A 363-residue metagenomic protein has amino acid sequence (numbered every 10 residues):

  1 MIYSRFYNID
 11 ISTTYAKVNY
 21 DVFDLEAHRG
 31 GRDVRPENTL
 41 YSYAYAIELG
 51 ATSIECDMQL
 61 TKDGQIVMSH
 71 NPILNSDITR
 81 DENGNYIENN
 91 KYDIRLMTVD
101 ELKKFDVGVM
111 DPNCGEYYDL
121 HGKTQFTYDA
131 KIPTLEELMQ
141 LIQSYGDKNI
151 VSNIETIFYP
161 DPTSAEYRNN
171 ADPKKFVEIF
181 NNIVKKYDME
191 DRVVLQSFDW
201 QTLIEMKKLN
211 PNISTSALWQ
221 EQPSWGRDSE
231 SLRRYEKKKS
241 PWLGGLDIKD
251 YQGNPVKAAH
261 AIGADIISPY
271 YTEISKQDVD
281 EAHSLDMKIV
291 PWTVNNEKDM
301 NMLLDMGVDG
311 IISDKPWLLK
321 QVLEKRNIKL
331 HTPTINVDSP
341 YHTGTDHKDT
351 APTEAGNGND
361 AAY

Functional and structural regions predicted by a protein language model:
M1-Y363: Phosphate-group recognition and catalysis centered on beta-loop-alpha active-site segments
